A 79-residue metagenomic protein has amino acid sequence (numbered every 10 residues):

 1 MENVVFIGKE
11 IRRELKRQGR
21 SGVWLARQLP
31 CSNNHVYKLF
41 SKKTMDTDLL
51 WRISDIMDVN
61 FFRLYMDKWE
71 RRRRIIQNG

Functional and structural regions predicted by a protein language model:
M1-R20: A short, Lys/Arg-rich alpha-helix, primarily the initiator
R13, G19, K38, Y65-G79: Short, charged recognition helix plus adjacent turn of helix-turn-helix-like nucleic-acid-binding domains
R17, Q28, I56: Residues within the alpha-helical elements of helix-turn-helix
G19-R20, M45-D48: Residue-level signal for the short linker/turn that defines the boundary of a DNA-recognition helix
S21-A26: Short alpha-helical "recognition helix" segments of helix-turn-helix
P30-T44: Recognition helix of helix-turn-helix/homeodomain-like DNA-binding domains that insert into the DNA major groove
D48-R63: DNA major-groove recognition helix of helix-turn-helix/homeodomain DNA-binding modules
